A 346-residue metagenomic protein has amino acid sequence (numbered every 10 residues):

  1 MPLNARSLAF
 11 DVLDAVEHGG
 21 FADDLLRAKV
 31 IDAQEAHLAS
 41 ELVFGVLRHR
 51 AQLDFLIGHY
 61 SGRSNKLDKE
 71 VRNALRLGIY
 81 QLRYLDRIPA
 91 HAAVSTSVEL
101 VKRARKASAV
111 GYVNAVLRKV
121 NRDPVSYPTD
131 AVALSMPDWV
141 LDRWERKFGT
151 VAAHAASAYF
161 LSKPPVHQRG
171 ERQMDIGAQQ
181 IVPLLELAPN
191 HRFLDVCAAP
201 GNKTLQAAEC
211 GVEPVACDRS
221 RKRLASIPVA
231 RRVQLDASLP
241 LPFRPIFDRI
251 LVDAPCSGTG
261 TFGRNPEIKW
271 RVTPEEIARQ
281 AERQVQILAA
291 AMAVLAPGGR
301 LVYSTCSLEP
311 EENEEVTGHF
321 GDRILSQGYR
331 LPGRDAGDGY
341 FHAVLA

Functional and structural regions predicted by a protein language model:
M1-A346: S-adenosylmethionine
